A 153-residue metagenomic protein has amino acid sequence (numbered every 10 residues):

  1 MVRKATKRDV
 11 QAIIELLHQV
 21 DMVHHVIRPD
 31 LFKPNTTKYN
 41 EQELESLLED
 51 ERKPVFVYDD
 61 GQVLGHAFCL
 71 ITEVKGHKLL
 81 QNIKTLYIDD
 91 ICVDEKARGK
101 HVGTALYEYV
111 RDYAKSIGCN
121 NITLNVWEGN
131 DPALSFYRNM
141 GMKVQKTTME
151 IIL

Functional and structural regions predicted by a protein language model:
M1-E15, H24: A short beta-loop-alpha structural element at the N-terminal edge of CoA-dependent acyl/N-acetyltransferase catalytic
M22-L44: Conserved GNAT-fold acetyl-CoA-binding loop/helix
Q42-V57, Y87: A short helix-loop-beta-strand connector motif used in the catalytic cores of GNAT acetyltransferases and, in some
V57, Q62-I71, Y87, C92: Conserved beta-strand in the GNAT
D90-V93, G99-D112, N139: Conserved acetyl-CoA-binding loop-helix of GNAT-fold acetyltransferases
T104, E108, S116, E128-K146: Conserved active-site alpha-helix within GNAT-family acetyltransferase domains
A114-N125: Conserved GNAT acetyl-CoA-binding A-motif
T123-A133, E150-L153: Conserved beta-strand-loop-alpha-helix junction that forms the acyl-donor binding cleft
